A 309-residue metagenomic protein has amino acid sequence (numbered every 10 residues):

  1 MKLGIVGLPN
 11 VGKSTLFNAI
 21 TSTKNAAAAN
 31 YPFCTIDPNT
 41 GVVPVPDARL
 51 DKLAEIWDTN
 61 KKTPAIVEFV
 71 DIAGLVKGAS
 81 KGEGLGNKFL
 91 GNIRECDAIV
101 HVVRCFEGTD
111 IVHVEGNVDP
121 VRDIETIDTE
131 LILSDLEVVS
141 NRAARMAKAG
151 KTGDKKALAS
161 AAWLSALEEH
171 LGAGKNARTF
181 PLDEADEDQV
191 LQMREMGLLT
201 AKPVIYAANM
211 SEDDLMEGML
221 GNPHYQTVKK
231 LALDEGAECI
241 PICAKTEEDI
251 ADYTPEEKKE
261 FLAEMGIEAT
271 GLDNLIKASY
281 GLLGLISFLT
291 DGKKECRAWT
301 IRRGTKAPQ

Functional and structural regions predicted by a protein language model:
M1-V112, N141, R145-M146: Conserved G1/Walker A P-loop phosphate-binding module
K2-V6, V11, F17, R145-Q309: C-terminal-of-GTPase-core extension/linker across diverse P-loop GTPases
T15, K52, T126, V138 (+2 more regions): Alpha-helical scaffold segments in soluble metabolic enzymes
T21, N25, A54, D58 (+13 more regions): Signal for well-folded cores of large energy- and translation-related assemblies
T23-Y31, P38-T40, A48, V70 (+12 more regions): Residue-level signal for pocket-adjacent positions within structured domains
N30-P38, V45-D47, K52-D58, K77-G78 (+13 more regions): Generic structural "secondary-structure junction" signal
F33, D47-L50, T63-F69, E83-D97 (+9 more regions): Amphipathic alpha-helical transducer elements in NTP-driven molecular machines
G41-P46, A73-E83, R94-K155, A173-D186 (+2 more regions): Conserved Switch II/interswitch segment of TRAFAC-class P-loop GTPases
